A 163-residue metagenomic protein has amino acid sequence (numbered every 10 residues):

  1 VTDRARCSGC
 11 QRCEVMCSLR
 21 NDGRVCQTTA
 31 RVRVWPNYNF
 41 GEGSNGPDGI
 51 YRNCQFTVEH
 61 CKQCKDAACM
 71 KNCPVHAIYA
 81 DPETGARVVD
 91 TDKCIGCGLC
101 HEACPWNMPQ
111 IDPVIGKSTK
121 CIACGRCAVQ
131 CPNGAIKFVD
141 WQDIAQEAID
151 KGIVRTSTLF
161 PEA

Functional and structural regions predicted by a protein language model:
V1-D3, T28-A80, T91-A163: Flanking helices and flexible, charged tails adjoining ferredoxin-like Fe-S electron-transfer domains in multi-subunit
S8-R31: Core segments of cupin and vicinal oxygen chelate
